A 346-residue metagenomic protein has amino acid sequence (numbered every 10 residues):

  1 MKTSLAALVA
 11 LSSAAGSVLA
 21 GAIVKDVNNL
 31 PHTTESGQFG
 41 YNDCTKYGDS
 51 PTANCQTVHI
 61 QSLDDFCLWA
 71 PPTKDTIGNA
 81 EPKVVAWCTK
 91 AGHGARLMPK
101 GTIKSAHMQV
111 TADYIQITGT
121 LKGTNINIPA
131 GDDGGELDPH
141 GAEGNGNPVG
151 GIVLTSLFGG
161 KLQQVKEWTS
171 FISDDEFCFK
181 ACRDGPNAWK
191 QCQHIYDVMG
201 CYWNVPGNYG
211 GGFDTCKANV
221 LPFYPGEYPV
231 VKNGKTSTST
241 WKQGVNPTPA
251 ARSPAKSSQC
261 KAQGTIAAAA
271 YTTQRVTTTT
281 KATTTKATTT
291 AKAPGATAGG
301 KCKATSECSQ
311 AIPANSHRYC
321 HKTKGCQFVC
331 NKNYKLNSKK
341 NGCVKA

Functional and structural regions predicted by a protein language model:
M1-I23: Fungal secretory targeting signals
V18-Y47, T52-C55, P206-E307, A346: Fungal extracellular Ser/Thr-rich, low-complexity intrinsically disordered regions
G21-I126: N-terminal ectodomain recognition module in secreted, GPI-anchored, and membrane glycoproteins
A22-T57, S62, D133-F177, A181 (+1 more regions): Secreted, propeptide-processed cysteine-rich mini-domains
A80-R183: Extracellular-facing segments of soluble proteins and assemblies that are Gly/Ser/Thr-biased and enriched in aromatics
E81, K190-Y196, C308-K322, Y334-S338: Extracellular, cysteine-rich, disulfide-stabilized repeat modules with beta-strand cores
L157-K232, S239: Cys/His-clustered metal-coordination modules, chiefly Zn-binding fingers
C326-N331: Extracellular cysteine-rich, disulfide-stabilized repeat modules
